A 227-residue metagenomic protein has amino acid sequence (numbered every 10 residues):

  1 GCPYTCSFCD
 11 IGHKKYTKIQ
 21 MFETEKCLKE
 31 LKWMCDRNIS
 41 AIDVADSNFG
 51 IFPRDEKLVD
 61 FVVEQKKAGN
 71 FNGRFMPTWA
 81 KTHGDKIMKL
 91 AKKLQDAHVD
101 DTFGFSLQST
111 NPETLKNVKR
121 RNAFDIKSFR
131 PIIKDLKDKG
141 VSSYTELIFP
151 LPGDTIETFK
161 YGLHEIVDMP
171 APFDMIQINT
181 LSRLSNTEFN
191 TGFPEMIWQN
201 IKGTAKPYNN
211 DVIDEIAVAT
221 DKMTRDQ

Functional and structural regions predicted by a protein language model:
G1-E25: Canonical Radical SAM [4Fe-4S] cluster-binding loop centered on the CxxxCxxC motif and its immediate flanking residues
Y4, P53-R54, L107-Q108, P112-K119 (+2 more regions): Flexible glycine/acidic-rich beta-alpha junction loops that bind and position SAM and/or redox cofactors in anaerobic
S7, K14, C35, P152 (+1 more regions): Hydrophobic/aromatic-lined pockets within catalytic cores
K14, S47, L181: Flexible loop residues that form catalytic and substrate-binding hotspots at small-molecule/glycan-binding clefts
K14-Y16, I51, G153, F159 (+1 more regions): Alpha-helix termini
T24-T145, F149-L151: Conserved SAM/AdoMet-binding glycine-rich loop
K57-K67, T155-F173: Short, electropositive alpha-helical surface patch
Q95-F103, F129-G140, K160-M169, M196-N209 (+1 more regions): A short, terminal or domain-edge coil/loop segment
